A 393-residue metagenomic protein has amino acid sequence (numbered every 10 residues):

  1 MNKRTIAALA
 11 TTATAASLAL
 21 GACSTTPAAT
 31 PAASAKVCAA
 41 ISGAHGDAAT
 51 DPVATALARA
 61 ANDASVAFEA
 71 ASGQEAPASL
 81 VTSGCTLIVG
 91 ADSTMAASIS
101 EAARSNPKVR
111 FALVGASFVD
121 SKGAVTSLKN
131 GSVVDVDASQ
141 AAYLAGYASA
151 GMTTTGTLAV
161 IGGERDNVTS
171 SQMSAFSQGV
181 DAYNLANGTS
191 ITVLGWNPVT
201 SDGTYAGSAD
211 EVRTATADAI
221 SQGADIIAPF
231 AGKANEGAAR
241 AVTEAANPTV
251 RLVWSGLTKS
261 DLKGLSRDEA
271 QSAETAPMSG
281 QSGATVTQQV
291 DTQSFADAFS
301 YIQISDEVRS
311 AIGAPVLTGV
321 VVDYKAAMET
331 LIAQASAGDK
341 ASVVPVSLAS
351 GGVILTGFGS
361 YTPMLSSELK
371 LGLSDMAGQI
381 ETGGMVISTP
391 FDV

Functional and structural regions predicted by a protein language model:
M1-A10: Bacterial N-terminal signal peptides that target proteins for export
N2, S24-T25: Domain-level detector of nuclease and nuclease-like folds in predominantly extracellular/periplasmic contexts
A10-T11, A33: Short, surface-exposed loop and linker segments with low hydrophobicity and enrichment for Pro/Ser/Thr
L18-A22: C-terminal motif of bacterial Sec signal peptides marking the signal peptidase cleavage site
T25, A29-V393: A residue-level marker of the well-folded mature domains of exported/periplasmic proteins
